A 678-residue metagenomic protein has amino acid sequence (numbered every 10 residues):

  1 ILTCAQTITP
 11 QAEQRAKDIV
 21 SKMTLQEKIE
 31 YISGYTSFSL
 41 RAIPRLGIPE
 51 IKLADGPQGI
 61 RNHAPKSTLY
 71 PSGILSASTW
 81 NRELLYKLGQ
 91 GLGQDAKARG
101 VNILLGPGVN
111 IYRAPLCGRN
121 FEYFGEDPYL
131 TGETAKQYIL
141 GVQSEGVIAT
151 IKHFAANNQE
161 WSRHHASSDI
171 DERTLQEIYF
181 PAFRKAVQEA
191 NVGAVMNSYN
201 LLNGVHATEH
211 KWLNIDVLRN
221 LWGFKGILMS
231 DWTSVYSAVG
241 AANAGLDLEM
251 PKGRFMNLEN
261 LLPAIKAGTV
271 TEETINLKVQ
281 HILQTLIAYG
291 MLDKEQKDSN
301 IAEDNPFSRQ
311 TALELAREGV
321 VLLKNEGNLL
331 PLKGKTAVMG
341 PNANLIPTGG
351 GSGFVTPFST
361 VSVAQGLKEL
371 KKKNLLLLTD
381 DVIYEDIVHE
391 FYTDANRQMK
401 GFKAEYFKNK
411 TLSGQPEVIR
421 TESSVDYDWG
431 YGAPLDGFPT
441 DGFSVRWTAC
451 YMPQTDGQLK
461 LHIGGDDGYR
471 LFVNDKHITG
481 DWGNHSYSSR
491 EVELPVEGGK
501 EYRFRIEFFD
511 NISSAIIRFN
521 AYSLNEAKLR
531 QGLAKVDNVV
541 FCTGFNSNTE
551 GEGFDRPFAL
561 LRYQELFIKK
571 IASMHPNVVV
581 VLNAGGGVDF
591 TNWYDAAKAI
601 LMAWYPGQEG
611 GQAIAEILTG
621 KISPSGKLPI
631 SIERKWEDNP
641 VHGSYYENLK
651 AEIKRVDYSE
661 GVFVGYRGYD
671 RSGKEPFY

Functional and structural regions predicted by a protein language model:
C4-L459, G464-D467, V473-D475, W482-Y678: Glycoside hydrolase catalytic-domain context in secreted enzymes
